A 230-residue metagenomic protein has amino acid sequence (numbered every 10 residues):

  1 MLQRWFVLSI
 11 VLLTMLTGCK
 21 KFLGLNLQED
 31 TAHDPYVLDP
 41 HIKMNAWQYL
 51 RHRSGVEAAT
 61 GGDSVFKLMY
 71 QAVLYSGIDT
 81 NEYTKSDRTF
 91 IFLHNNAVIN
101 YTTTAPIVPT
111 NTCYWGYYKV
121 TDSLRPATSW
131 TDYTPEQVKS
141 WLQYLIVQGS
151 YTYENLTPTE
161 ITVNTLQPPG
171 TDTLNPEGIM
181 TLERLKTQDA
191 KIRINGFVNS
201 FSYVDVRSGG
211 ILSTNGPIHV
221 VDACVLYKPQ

Functional and structural regions predicted by a protein language model:
M1-V7: Bacterial N-terminal signal peptides that target proteins for export
L2, M15-R53: Bacterial Sec-dependent N-terminal signal peptides
V7-T17: Bacterial N-terminal signal peptides
P40-N81: Post-signal-peptide N-terminal segment of Sec-exported extracytoplasmic proteins
F66-V73, N95-V98, K139, Q143: Extracytoplasmic/secreted envelope proteins and their assembly/folding machinery, especially bacterial periplasmic
M69, I91-V98, I211-P229: FKBP-type peptidyl-prolyl cis-trans isomerase
T84-N100, I161: Acidic helix-start/capping segments at beta-turn-to-alpha-helix junctions
V108-D205: Aromatic/histidine-rich interaction motifs
